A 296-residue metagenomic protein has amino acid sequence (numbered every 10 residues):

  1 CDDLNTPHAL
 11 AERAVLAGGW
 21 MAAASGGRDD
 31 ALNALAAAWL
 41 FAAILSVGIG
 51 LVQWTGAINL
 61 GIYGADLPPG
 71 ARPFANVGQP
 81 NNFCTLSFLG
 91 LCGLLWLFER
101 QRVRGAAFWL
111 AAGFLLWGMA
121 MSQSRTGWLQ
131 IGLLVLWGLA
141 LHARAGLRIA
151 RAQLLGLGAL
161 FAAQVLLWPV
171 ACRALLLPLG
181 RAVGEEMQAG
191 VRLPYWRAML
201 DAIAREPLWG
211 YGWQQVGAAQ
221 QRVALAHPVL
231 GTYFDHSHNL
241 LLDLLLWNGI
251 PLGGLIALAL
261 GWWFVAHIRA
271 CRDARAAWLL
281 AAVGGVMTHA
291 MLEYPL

Functional and structural regions predicted by a protein language model:
C1-D2: Juxtamembrane "helix-exit" motif on the non-cytosolic side of transmembrane helices
H8-A22, N33-A145, Q153-L166, L246 (+2 more regions): Alpha-helical transmembrane segments of multi-pass inner-membrane proteins
G27, A65-P69, M187-V191, Y195 (+4 more regions): Juxtamembrane loop-helix boundary motifs flanking transmembrane segments in multi-pass membrane proteins
A57-P69, R173-P178, V223-V229: Peri-membrane helix termini and adjoining interfacial loops of integral membrane proteins
R72-P73, L134, V165-A198, A204: Flexible juxtamembrane loops connecting transmembrane helices in multi-pass membrane enzymes that build or modify
V77-G78, N82, R104, Q123 (+6 more regions): Alpha-helix capping and helix-loop boundary segments enriched in small/acidic/polar residues
Q79, L193-F234, L241, N248-G254: TM-adjacent membrane-interface loops and short helices in multi-pass inner/ER membrane proteins
R275, L279-A282, Y294-L296: Cytosolic linker/terminal segments flanking nucleotidyl-cyclase catalytic modules
